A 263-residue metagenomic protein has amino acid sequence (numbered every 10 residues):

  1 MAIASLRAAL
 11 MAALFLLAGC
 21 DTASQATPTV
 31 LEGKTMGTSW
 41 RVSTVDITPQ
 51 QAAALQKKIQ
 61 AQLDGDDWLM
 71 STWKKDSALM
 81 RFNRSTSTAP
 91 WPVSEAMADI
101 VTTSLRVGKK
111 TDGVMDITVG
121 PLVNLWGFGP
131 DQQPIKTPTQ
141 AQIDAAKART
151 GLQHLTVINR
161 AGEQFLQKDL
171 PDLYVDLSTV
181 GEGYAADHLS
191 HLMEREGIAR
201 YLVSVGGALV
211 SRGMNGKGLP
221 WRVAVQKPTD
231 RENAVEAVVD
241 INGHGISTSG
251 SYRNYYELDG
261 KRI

Functional and structural regions predicted by a protein language model:
A2-L6, F15-I263: Mature catalytic core of soluble alpha/beta enzymes
